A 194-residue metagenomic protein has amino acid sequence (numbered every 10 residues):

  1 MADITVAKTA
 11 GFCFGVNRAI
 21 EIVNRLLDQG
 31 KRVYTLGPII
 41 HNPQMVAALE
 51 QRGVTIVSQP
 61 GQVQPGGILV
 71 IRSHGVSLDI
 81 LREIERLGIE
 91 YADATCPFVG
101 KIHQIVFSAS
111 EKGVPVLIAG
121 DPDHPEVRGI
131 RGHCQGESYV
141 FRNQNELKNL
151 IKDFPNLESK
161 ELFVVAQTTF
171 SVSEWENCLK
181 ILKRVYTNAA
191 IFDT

Functional and structural regions predicted by a protein language model:
M1-T194: The feature marks the mature, well-folded catalytic cores of soluble enzymes
